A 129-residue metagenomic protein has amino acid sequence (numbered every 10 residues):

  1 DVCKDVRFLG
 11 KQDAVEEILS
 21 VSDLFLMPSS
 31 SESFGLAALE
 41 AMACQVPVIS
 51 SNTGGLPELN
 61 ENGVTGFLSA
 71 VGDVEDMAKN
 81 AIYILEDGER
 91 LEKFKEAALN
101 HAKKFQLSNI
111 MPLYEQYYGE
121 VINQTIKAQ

Functional and structural regions predicted by a protein language model:
D1-G10: Nucleotide-activated donor-binding/catalytic signature segment of Leloir-type glycosyltransferases, i.e., the conserved
K11, S30: Aromatic "clamp/platform" in nucleotide-sugar-dependent glycosyltransferases that forms part of the donor/acceptor
F25-L26: A short hydrophobic beta-strand element within the catalytic core of glycosyltransferases that build diverse glycans
G35-A38, L56: Short glycine/serine-rich donor-binding loops of glycosyltransferases
P47-S50, N60: Short hydrophobic beta-strand element within catalytic cores of glycosyltransferases and related nucleotide-activated
N62-G63, F67-V74, Y83-G88: Conserved acidic donor-binding segment of nucleotide-sugar-dependent glycosyltransferases
D76, Y83, R90-K104, L113-Q116: A short, well-ordered alpha-helix in the C-terminal region of glycosyltransferases
L107-Q129: C-terminal alpha-helical cap of glycosyltransferases
